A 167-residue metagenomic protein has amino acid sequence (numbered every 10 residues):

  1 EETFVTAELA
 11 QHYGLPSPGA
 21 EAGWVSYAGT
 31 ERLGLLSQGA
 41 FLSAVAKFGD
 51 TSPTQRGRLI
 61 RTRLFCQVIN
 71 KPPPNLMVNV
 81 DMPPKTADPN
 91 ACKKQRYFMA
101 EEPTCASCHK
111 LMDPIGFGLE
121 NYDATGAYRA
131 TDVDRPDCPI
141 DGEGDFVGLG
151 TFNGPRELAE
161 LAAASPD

Functional and structural regions predicted by a protein language model:
E1-D167: Active-site substrate-binding loop specific to GH73 endo-beta-N-acetylglucosaminidase modules in bacterial autolysins
